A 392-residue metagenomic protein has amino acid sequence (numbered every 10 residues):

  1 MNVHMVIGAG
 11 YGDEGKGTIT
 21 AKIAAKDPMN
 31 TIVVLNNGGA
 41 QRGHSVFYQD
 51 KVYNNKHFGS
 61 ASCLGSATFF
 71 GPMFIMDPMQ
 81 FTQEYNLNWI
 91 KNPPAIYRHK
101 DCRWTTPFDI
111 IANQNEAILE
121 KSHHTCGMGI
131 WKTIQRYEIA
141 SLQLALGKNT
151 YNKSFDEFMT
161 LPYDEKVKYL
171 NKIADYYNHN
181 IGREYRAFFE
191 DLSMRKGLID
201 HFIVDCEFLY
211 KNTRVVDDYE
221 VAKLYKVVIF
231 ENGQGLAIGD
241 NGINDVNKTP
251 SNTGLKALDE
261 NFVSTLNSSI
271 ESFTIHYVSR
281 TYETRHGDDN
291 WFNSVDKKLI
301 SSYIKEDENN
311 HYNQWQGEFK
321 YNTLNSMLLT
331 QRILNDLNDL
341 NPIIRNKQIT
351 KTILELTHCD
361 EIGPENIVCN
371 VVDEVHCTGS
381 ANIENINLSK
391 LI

Functional and structural regions predicted by a protein language model:
M1-I392: Non-transmembrane, aqueous-exposed alpha-helical and coiled segments at domain scale
